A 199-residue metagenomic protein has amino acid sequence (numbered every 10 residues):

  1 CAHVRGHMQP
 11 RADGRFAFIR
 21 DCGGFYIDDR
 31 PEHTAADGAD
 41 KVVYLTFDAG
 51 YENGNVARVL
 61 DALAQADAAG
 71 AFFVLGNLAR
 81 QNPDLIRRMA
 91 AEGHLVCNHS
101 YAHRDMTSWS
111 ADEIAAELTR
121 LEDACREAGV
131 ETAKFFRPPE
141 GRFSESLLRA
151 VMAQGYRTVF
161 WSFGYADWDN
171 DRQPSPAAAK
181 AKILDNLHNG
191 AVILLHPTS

Functional and structural regions predicted by a protein language model:
C1-T46, Y51-D61, Q65, A178: N-terminal pre-catalytic segment of deacetylase/amide-hydrolase enzymes
D40-V43, N53-N55, V59-S199: Metal-dependent polysaccharide deacetylase catalytic core of the NodB/CE4 family, i.e., the active-site-bearing domain
